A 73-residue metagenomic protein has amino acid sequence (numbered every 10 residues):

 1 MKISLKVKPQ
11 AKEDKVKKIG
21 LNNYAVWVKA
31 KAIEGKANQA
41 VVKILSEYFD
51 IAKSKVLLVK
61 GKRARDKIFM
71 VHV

Functional and structural regions predicted by a protein language model:
M1-W27: N-terminal first-folded block
P9-A11, V28-A32, K55, V73: Short, well-ordered turn and helix-capping elements at secondary-structure junctions
Q10, K31-E34, N38, K60-R65: Arg/Lys-rich, often Gly-containing low-complexity segments of ribosomal proteins
K15-V16, K36, I68: Intrinsically disordered, low-complexity regions of eukaryotic proteins
N22-F49: Compact, glycine-rich, soluble single-domain proteins
V42-V73: C-terminal structural segments of small proteins and small subunits
